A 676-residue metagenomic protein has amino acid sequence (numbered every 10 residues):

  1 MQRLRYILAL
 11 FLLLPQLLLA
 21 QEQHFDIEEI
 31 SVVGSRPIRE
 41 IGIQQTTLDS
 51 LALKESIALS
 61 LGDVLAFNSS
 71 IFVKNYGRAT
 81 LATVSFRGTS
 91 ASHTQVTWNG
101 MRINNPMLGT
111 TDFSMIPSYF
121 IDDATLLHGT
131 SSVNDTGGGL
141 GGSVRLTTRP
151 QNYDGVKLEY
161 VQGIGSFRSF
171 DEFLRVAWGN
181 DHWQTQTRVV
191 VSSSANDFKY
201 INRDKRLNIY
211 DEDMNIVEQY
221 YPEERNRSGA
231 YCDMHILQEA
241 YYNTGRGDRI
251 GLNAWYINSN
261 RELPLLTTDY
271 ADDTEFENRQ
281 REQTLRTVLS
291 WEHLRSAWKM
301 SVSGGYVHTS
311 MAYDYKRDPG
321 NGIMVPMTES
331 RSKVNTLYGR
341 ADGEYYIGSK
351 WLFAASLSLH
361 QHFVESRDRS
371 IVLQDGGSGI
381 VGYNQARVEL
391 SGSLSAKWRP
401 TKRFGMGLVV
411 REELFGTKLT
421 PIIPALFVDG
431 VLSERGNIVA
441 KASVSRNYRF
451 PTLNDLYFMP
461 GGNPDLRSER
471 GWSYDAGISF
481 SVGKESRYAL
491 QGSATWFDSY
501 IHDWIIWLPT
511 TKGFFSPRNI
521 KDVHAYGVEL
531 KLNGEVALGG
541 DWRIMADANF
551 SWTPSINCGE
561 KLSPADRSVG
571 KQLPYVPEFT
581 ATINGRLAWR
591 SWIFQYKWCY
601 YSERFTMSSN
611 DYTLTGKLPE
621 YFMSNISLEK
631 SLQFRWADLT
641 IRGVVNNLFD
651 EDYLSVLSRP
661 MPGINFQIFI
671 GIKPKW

Functional and structural regions predicted by a protein language model:
I27-E55, T83: N-terminal periplasmic "start-of-domain" segments of outer-membrane beta-barrel proteins
L61-V64, A82-S85, T97, T111-P117 (+3 more regions): N-terminal periplasmic accessory domains that precede and gate Gram-negative outer-membrane beta-barrel machines
G62, A66-N105: Extracytoplasmic beta-strand/coil segments of soluble accessory domains associated with Gram-negative outer-membrane
M101-G129, P460: Short acidic/polar hinge/loop motifs at secondary-structure boundaries that mediate gating or recognition
R168-S193, K205-N260, Q283-R295, Y345-F353 (+1 more regions): Transmembrane beta-barrel wall of Gram-negative outer-membrane proteins
F198, R227-D233, R246-M300, H308-N335: Flexible loop and strand-edge segments within Gram-negative outer membrane beta-barrel domains
R295-Y315, S433, V439-K441, S468-Y526 (+2 more regions): Membrane-embedded beta-barrel scaffold of Gram-negative outer-membrane proteins
R399-G405, W496-Y500, N519-M607, D638: Gram-negative outer-membrane beta-barrel transporters
